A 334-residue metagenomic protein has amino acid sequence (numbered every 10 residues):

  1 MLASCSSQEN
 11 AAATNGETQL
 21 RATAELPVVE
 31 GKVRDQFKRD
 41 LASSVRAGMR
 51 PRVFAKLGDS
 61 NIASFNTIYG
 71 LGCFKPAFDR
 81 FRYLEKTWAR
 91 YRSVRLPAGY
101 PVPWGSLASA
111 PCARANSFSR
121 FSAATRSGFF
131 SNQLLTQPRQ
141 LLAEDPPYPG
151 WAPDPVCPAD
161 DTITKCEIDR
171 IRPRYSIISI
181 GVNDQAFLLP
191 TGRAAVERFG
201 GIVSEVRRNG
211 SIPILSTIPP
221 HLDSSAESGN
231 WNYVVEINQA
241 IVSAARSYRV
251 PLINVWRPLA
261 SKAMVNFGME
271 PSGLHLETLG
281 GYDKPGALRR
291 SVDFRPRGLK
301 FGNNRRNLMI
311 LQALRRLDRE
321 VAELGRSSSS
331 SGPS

Functional and structural regions predicted by a protein language model:
L2-S4: C-terminal motif of bacterial Sec signal peptides marking the signal peptidase cleavage site
S6-Q8: Bacterial signal peptide processing site
T14-S64: N-terminal module-boundary/linker segments of secreted carbohydrate-active enzymes
L26, G48-V196, D293, L308: Conserved SGNH/GDSL esterase-like catalytic core that processes O-acyl groups on lipids and polysaccharides
R50-V53, I171-I177, R207-I214, Y248-P251: Loop/turn elements at helix/coil->beta-strand transitions in domains of secreted/extracellular proteins
L57-S60, I178-N183, S216-H221, I253-L259: Active-site-proximal beta-strand/loop segments in catalytic clefts of secreted hydrolases
F65-Y69, L188-R193, I218, A226 (+2 more regions): Short, solvent-exposed loop/turn and secondary-structure capping segments
P220-S334: Catalytic His-Asp segment of secreted/periplasmic serine-dependent ester chemistry enzymes
